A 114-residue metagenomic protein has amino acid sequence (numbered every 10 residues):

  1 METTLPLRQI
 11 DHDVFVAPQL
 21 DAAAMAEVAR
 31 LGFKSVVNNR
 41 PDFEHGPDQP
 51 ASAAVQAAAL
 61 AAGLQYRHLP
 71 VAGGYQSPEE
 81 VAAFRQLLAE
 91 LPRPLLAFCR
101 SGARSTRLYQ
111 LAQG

Functional and structural regions predicted by a protein language model:
M1-L96, R104-G114: Cys-dependent protein tyrosine phosphatase-like superfamily
C99: Short cysteine clusters
